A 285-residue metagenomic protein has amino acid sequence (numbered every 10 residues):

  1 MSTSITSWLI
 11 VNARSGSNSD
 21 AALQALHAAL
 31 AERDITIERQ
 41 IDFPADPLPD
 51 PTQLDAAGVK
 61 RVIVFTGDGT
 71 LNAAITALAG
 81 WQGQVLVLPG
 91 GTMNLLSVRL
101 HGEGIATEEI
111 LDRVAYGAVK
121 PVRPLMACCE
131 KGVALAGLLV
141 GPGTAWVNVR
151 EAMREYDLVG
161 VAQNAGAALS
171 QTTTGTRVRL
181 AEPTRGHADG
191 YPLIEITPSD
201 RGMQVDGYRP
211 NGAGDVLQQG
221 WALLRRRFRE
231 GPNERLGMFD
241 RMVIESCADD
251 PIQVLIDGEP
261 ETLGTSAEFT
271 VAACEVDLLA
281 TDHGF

Functional and structural regions predicted by a protein language model:
M1-F65, N72, T76, G80 (+3 more regions): ATP/NTP phosphate-donor binding region
M1-T3, L54-G58, C129, T172 (+2 more regions): Flexible, charged surface loops at secondary-structure boundaries
I5-L9, V85, D240-V243: Hydrophobic beta-strand segments of well-ordered beta-sheets in folded domains
I10, Q40, G80-Q204: Catalytic core of DAGKc-family lipid kinases
N12-R14, G90, T281: Cofactor-binding loop segments of dinucleotide-utilizing enzymes, especially the Rossmann-like FAD- and NAD(P)+-binding
V59, Q82, Y191-L193, M238-D240 (+1 more regions): Short, well-ordered alpha-helix to beta-strand connector turns
F65-T66, L88: Short His-Asn-centered micro-motif
R209-F285: ATP/nucleoside-binding phosphotransfer catalytic cores, i.e., glycine-rich phosphate-binding loops
